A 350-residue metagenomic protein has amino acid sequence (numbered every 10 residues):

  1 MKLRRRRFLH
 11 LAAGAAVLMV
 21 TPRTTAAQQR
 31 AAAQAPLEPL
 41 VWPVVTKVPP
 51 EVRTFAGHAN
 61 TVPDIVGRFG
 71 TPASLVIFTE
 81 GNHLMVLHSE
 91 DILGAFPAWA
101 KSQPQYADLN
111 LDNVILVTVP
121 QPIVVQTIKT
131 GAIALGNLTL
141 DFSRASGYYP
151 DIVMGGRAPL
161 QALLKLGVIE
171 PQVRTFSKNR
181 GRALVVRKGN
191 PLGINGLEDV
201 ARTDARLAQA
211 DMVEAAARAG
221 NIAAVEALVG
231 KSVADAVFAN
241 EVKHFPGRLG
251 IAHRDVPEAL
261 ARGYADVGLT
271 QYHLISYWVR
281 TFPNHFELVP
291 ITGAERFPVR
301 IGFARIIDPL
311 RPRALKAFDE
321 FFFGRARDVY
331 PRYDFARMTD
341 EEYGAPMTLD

Functional and structural regions predicted by a protein language model:
M1-A16: N-terminal secretory signal peptides and thylakoid transit peptides that target proteins across membranes
K2, R6, P22-P36: C-terminal segment of N-terminal export signals and the immediately downstream linker at the start of the mature
R30-Q161: Early extracytoplasmic/lumenal segment of secretory-pathway proteins
V52-P63, R157-A224: A conserved helix-loop-strand patch within extracytoplasmic ligand-binding domains of the periplasmic binding
G94-Q105, G196-G250: Ligand-binding cleft/hinge of the Venus flytrap
M154-K165, E258-E287: A ligand-binding cleft/hinge motif common to bilobed small-molecule-binding domains
N179-G181, F282-D319, A336-L349: Periplasmic-binding protein-like
A210, F321-E342: Periplasmic-binding protein-like
